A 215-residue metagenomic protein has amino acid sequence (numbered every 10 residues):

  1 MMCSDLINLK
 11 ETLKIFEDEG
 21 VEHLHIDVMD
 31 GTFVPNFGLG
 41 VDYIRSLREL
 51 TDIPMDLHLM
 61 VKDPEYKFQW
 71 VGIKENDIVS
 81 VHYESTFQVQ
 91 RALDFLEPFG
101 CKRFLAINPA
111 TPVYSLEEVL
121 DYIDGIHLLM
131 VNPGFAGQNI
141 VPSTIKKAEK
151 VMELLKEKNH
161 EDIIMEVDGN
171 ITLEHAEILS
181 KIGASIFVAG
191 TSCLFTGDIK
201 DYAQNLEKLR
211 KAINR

Functional and structural regions predicted by a protein language model:
M1-I78, E84-Q88, F95, R103 (+5 more regions): Conserved N-terminal beta1-alpha1 strand-loop-helix module at the mouth
E19, F99, I182: Conserved dinucleotide-binding and phosphotransfer motif residues
V28, Y83, I107-P109, M130 (+2 more regions): Short secondary-structure boundary segments
T51-L57, F95-N108, L154-V167: Short beta-strand/loop segments at the ligand-binding rim of alpha/beta enzyme cores
V81-F87, H127-N139, I182-N205: Glycine-rich phosphate-binding active-site loops on the catalytic face of alpha/beta enzymes
I107-T144, K150: Histidine/lysine/aspartate-rich catalytic loop segments that bind and position anionic ligands
N132, N139-K181, S192: Active-site/ligand-binding-proximal alpha/beta "capping" segment
